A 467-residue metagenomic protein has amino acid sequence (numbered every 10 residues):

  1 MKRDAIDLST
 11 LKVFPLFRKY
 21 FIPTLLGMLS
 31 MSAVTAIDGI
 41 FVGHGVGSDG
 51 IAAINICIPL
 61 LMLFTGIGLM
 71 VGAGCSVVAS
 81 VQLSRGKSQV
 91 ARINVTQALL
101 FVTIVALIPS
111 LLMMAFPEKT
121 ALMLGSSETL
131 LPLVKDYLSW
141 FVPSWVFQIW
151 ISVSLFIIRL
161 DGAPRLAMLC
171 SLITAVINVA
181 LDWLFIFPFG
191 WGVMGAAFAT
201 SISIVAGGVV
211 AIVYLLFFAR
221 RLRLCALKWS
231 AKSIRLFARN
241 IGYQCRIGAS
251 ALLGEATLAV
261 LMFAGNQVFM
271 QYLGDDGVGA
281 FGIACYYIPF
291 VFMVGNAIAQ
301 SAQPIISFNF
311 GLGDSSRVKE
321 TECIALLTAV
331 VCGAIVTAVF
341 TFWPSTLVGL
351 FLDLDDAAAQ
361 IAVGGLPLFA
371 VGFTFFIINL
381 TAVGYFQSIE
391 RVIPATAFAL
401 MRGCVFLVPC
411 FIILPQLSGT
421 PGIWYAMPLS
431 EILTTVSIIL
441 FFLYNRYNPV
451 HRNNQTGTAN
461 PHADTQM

Functional and structural regions predicted by a protein language model:
M1-F21, A79-S144, P188-A249, I306-G372 (+1 more regions): Short alpha-helical transmembrane segments in multi-pass integral membrane proteins
L8-V46, P59-G74, V78, T103-S110 (+4 more regions): N-terminal transmembrane alpha-helices
K19-D38, W140, I151, T174 (+4 more regions): Transmembrane helical elements of multi-pass membrane transporters/channels
T24, M28, I40, V77 (+15 more regions): Transmembrane alpha-helix boundary and packing residues in multipass membrane permease domains and related
M28-S32, G66, A106, S110 (+10 more regions): Residue-level hotspots within the lipid-embedded alpha helices of multi-pass solute transporters
A33-I51, A121-E128, L184-W191, L252 (+4 more regions): Helix-terminus/linker motif at the lipid-water interface of multi-pass membrane proteins
I51-L111, Q148-A167, M270, A280-F342 (+1 more regions): Small-residue-rich hydrophobic transmembrane alpha-helices
G72, F141-R159, A167-N178, A196-I212 (+4 more regions): Short runs within selected transmembrane alpha-helices of multi-pass transporters and secretion channels
